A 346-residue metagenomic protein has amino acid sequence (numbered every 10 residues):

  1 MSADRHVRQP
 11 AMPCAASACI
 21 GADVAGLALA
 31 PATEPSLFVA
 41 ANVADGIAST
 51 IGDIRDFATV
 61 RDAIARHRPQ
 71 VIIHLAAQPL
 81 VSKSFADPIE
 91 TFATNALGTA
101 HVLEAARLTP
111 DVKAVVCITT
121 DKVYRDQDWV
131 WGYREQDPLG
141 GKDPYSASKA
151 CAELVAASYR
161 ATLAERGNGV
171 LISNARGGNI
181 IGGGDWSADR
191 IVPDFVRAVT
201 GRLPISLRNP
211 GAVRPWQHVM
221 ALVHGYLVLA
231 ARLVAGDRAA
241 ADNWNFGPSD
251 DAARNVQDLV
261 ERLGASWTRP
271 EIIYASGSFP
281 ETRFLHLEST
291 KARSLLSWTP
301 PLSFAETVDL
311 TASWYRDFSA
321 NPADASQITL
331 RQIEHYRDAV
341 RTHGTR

Functional and structural regions predicted by a protein language model:
M1-G177, I181, H335-Y336: N-terminal Rossmann-like NAD(P)+-binding domain of SDR-like oxidoreductases, especially those catalyzing
Q9-G26, G52, N179, V199-R346: C-terminal substrate-binding subdomain of Rossmann-fold SDR/epimerase-dehydratase oxidoreductases
S36-V39, Q127-V130, D185-A188, V219-M220 (+2 more regions): Short aromatic-enriched loop/helix-cap "lid" or pocket-rim segments at secondary-structure transitions that line
F57-A58, Q70, S82, I89 (+7 more regions): Residues in well-ordered alpha-helical elements
V130, G141-S148, A188, V192 (+1 more regions): The catalytic Tyr-centered alpha-helix of NAD(P)H-dependent dehydrogenases
C151, V155-Y159, F195, L259 (+1 more regions): Hydrophobic alpha-helix immediately C-terminal to the catalytic Tyr-X-X-X-Lys motif of short-chain
